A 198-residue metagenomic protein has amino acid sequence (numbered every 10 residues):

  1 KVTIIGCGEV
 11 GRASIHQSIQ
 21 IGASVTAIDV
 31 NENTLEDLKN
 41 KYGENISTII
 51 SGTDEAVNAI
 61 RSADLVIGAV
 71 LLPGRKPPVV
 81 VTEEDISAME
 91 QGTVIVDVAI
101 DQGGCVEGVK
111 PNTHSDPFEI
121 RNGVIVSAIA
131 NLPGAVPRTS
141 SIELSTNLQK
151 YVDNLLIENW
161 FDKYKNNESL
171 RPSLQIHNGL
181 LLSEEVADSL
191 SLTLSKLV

Functional and structural regions predicted by a protein language model:
K1-L71: Glycine-rich phosphate/diphosphate-binding loop of Rossmann-like nucleotide-binding domains
V2-C7, A99-I100, Q175: Short glycine- and Lys/Arg-enriched binding-loop motifs that mark or flank ligand-binding interfaces
G6, V10, S14, T34 (+8 more regions): General structural feature for long, well-ordered alpha-helical segments within catalytic domains of soluble enzymes
S18-I21, I28, L38-N45, P73 (+6 more regions): Change "in soluble alpha/beta enzymes" to "in soluble alpha/beta proteins
I21-T34, A69-L72, G134-L144, T193-V198: Hydrophobic transmembrane alpha-helix bundles
N40-G123: Rossmann-like adenosine-cofactor binding region
I100, C105-V198: Adenosine-phosphate binding glycine-rich loop
